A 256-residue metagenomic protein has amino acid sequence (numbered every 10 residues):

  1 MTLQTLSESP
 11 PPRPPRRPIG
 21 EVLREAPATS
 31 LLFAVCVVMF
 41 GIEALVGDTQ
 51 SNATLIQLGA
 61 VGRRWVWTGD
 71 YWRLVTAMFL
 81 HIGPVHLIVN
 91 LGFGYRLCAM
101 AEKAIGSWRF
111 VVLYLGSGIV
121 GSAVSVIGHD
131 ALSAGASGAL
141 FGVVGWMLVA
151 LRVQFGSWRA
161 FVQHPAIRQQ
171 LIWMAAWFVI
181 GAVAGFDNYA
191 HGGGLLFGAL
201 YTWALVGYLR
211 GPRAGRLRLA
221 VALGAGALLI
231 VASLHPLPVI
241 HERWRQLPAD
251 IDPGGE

Functional and structural regions predicted by a protein language model:
M1-R24, F178-E256: C-terminal transmembrane module of polytopic alpha-helical membrane proteins
I19-F33, W108, A160, H164-I167 (+1 more regions): Membrane-water interface of alpha-helical transmembrane segments
E25-A136, V183-Y189, D250-D252: N-terminal TM1-TM2 helical hairpin plus the immediately adjacent luminal interfacial "cap"
L32, C36-E43, I172-G181, A227-L234: Alpha-helical transmembrane segments of multi-pass membrane proteins
V37, L115-I119, A139, V144 (+3 more regions): Residue-level signature of the transmembrane alpha-helical core of multi-pass small-molecule transporters
L87-L113, L151-S157, F161, L200-L217: Solvent-exposed interhelical
A123, A131-Q154, G192-W203: Specific transmembrane alpha-helix
V144-G181: Multi-pass alpha-helical transmembrane bundles in non-GPCR membrane proteins that perform intramembrane catalysis
